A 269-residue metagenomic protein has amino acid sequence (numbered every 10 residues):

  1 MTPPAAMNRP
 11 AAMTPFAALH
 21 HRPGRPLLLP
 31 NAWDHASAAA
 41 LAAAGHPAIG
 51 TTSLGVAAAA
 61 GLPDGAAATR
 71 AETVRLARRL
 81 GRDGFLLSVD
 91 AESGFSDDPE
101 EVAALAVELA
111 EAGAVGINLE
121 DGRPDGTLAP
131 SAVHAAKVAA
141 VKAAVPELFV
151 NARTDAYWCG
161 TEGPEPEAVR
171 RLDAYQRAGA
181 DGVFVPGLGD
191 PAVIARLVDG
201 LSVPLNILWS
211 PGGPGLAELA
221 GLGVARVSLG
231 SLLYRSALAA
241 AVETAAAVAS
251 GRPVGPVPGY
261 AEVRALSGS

Functional and structural regions predicted by a protein language model:
M1-M13, S269: Actinobacteria-biased recognition of intrinsically disordered, low-complexity terminal regions
P4, A129, V254-G255: A general boundary/transition motif marking the beginning of the first structured unit of a protein
N8-L87, F95-L229, R235-L238, V242-E243: Alpha/beta enzyme core
S231-S269: Extended, intrinsically disordered, low-complexity segments
